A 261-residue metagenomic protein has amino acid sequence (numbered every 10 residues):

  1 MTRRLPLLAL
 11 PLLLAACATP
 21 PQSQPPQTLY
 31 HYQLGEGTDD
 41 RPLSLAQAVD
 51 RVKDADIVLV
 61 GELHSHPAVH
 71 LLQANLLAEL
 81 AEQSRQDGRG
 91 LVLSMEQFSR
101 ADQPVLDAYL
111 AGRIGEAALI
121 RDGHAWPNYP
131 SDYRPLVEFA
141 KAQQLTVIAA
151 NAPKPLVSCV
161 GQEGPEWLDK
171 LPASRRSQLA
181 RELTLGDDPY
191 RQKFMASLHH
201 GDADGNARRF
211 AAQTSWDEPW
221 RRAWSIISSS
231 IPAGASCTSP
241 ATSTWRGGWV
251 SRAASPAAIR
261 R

Functional and structural regions predicted by a protein language model:
P6, T19, P189-R261: C-terminal accessory segments enriched in acidic
P6-A16: Bacterial N-terminal signal peptides
A16-A55: N- or domain-start disorder-to-order transition segments that initiate the globular core
D40-R41, L45-A81: Zymogen propeptides
V58-L59, V92-E96, T146-A150, C237-T238: Structural recognition of the beta-strand scaffold that forms the well-ordered cores of secreted hydrolase catalytic
L63-P67, F98-D102, P153-V157, T242-W245: Solvent-exposed loop/turn segments at secondary-structure junctions within structured extracellular/periplasmic domains
H66-Q83, D87-S94, R100-Y109: Membrane-embedded segments
L91-V92, Q103-A223, I227: A substrate-binding/cap region within the structured catalytic cores of diverse enzymes
